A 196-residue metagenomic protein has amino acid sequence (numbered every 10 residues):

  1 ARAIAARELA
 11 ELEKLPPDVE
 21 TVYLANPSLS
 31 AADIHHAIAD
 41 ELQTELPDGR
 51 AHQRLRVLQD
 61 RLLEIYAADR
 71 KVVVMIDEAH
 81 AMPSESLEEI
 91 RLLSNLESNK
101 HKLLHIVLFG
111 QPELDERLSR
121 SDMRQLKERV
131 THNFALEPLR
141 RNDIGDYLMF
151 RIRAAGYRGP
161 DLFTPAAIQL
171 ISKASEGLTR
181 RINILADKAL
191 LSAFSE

Functional and structural regions predicted by a protein language model:
A1-A3, P27-A31, H80-M82, Q111-E116 (+1 more regions): Conserved nucleotide-binding/hydrolysis micro-motifs of P-loop NTPases
A1-V19: P-loop NTPase Walker A phosphate-binding motif
R7-E11, D33-A37, E41, V57 (+6 more regions): Alpha-helical scaffold elements adjacent to nucleotide-binding pockets in ATP/GTP-utilizing enzyme cores
K14-E20, L29-D48: Conserved NTP-binding/hydrolysis module of P-loop NTPases
P16-E20, D69-K71, E88, K100-L104 (+1 more regions): Short glycine-/polar-rich loops that comprise or flank the Walker A/P-loop and associated switch/sensor motifs
S30, L46-E89, S98-K102, R140-I144 (+2 more regions): Mid-core helix/loop region of P-loop NTP-binding domains shared across ATPases and GTPases
T44, E64-A67, S98, V107 (+3 more regions): Helix-loop-helix "sensor" segment of P-loop NTPases
E78-S84, L92, E113-L114, L191: Residues immediately C-terminal
